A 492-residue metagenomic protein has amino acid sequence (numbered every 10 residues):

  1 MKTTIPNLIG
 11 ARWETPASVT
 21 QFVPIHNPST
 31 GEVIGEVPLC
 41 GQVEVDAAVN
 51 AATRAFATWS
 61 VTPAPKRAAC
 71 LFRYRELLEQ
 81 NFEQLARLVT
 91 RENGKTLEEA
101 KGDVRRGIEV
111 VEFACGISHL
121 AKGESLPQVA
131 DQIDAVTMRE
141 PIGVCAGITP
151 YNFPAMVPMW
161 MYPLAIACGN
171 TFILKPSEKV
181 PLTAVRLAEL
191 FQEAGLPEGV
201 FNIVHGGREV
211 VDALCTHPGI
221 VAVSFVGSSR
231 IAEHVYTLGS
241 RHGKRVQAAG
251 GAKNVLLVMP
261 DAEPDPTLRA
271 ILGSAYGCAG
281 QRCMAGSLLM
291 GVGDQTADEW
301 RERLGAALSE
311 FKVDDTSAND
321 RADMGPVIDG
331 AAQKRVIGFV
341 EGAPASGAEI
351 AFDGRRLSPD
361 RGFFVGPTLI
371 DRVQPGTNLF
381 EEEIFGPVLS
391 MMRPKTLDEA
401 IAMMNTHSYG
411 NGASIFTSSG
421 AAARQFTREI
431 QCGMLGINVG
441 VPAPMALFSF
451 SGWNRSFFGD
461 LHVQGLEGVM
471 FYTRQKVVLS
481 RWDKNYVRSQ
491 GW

Functional and structural regions predicted by a protein language model:
M1-S29: Hydrophobic face of amphipathic alpha-helices that form TPR/SEL1-like repeat modules and related alpha-solenoid
A11, G31, R67, V89 (+10 more regions): Residue-level signal for inorganic ion chemistry
P24, P38, S60-V61, N93 (+4 more regions): A structural signal for short, well-ordered beta-strand elements
T30-G35, L196, I220, L257 (+4 more regions): Conserved C-terminal structural/oligomerization subdomain of aldehyde/semialdehyde dehydrogenase
E32-A121, Q132: Glycine-rich loop-to-alpha-helix module at the N-terminal edge of alpha/beta enzyme cores
F56, S60, R75-F82, A86 (+18 more regions): Structural signal for hydrophobic packing residues in well-ordered secondary-structure cores of soluble enzyme domains
G123-L268, R303, R321, P394 (+1 more regions): Rossmann-like NAD(P) dinucleotide-binding subdomain of oxidoreductase/dehydrogenase enzymes
G195, R230-Q374, L397, I437 (+2 more regions): ALDH superfamily catalytic-core signature
